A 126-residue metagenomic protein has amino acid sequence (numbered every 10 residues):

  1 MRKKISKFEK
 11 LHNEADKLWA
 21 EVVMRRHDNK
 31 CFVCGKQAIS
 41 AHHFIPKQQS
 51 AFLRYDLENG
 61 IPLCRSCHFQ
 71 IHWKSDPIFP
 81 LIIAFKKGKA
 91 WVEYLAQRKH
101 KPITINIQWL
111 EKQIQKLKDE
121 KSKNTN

Functional and structural regions predicted by a protein language model:
M1-V22, Q37-A38, A90-N126: A boundary/linker detector
S6-N13, S50-L53, F69: Short, surface-exposed loop/turn motifs that are enriched in glycine and acidic residues and include a nearby proline
L18-H27, L53-L57: Short, flexible, mixed-charge glycine/proline-rich loop motifs that serve as phosphate/nucleic-acid-contacting
F32-P62, I71: Histidine-centered nuclease catalytic patch
K47, I82, R98: Short acidic/histidine-centered micro-motifs embedded in hydrophobic/aromatic stretches that mark compact functional
G60-K87: Short Cys/His-centered divalent metal-binding micro-motifs
